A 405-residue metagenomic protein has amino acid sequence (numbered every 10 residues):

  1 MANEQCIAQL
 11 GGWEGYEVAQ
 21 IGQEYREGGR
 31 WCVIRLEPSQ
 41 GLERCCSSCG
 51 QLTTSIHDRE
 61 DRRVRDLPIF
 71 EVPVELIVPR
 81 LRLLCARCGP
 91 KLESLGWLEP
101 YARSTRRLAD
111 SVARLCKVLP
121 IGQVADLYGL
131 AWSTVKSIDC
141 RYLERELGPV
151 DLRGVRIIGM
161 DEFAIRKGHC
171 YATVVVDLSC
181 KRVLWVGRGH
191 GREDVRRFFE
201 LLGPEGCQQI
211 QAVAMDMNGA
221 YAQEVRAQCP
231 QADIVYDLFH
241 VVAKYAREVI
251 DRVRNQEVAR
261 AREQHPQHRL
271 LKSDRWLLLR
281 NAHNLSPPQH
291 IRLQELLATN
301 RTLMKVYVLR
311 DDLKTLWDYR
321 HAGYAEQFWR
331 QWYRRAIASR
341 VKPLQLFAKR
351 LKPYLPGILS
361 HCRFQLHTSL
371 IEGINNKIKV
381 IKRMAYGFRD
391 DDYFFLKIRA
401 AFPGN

Functional and structural regions predicted by a protein language model:
M1-P90, S94: Short, conserved DNA-binding cores of transcription-related domains
E43, S48, T54, K167-H169 (+6 more regions): Acidic/histidine-rich catalytic cores and adjacent linkers of DNA breakage/strand-transfer/modification proteins
G50, R63-H169, C207-Q208, A214 (+2 more regions): Short, positively charged, Gly/Tyr-enriched micro-motifs that form contact patches at catalytic or ligand/partner
T53, A131, Y142-E146, M217 (+3 more regions): The DNA-recognition helices of helix-turn-helix-type DNA-binding domains
R63, L84, C140-G159, F163-L178 (+5 more regions): Basic, low-complexity intrinsically disordered segments
I210-D216, Y245-E248, N255: Conserved N-terminal glycine/acidic-rich loop preference
Q231-R247: Inter-helix linker motif
R247-Q267: Conserved phosphate-handling catalytic cores of large alpha/beta enzymes
